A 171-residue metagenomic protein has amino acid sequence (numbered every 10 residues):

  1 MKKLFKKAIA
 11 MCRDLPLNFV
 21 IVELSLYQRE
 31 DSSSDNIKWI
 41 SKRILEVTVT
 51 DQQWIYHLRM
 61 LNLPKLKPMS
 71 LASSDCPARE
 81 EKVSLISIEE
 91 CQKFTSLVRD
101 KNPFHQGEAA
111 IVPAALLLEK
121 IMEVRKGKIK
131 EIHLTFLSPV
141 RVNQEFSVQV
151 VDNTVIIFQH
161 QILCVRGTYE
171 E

Functional and structural regions predicted by a protein language model:
M1-E30, F94, K101, A109-K130: Active-site helix/loop of acyl-thioester processing domains in fatty-acid/polyketide metabolism, spanning hotdog-fold
M1-V83, V140-N143, Q149-E171: HotDog/MaoC-like acyl-thioester-processing domains
P77-A110: A contiguous, surface-exposed recognition patch within enzymatic or periplasmic domains that forms
S96, F104, I121, Q144-F146 (+1 more regions): Generic marker of "main functional regions" within proteins
R125-S147: A conserved acidic, glycine/proline-rich C-terminal tail/linker
